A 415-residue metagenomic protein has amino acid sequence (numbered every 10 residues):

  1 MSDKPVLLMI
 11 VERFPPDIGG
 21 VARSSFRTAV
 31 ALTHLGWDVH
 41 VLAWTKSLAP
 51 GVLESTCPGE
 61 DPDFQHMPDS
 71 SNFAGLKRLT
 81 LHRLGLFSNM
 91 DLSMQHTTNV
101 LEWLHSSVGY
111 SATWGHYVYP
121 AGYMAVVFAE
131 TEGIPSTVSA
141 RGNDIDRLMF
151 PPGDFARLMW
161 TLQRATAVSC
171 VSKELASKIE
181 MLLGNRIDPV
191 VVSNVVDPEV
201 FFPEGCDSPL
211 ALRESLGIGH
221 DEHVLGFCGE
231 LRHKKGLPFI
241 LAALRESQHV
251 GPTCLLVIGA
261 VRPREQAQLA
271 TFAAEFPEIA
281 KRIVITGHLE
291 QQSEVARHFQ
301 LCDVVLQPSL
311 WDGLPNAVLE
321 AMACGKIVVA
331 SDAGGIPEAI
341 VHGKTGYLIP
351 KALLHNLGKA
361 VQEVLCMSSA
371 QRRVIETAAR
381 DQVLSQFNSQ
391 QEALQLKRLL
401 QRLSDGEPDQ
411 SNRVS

Functional and structural regions predicted by a protein language model:
L8, G219-K235, L241-L244, L256-I258: Conserved donor-binding/catalytic core segment of Leloir-type glycosyltransferases
T45, E174, V195: Carbohydrate-associated surface elements
C57-G59, F64, F202-I218: A short helix/loop element that forms part of the nucleotide-sugar donor recognition site in Leloir-type
A267-L289: Nucleotide-activated donor-binding/catalytic signature segment of Leloir-type glycosyltransferases, i.e., the conserved
R297-C302: Short alpha-helical donor nucleotide-sugar binding micro-motif in glycosyltransferases
L310: Aromatic "clamp/platform" in nucleotide-sugar-dependent glycosyltransferases that forms part of the donor/acceptor
I327-A330, I340: Short hydrophobic beta-strand element within catalytic cores of glycosyltransferases and related nucleotide-activated
H342-G343, Y347-L354, E363-S369: Conserved acidic donor-binding segment of nucleotide-sugar-dependent glycosyltransferases
